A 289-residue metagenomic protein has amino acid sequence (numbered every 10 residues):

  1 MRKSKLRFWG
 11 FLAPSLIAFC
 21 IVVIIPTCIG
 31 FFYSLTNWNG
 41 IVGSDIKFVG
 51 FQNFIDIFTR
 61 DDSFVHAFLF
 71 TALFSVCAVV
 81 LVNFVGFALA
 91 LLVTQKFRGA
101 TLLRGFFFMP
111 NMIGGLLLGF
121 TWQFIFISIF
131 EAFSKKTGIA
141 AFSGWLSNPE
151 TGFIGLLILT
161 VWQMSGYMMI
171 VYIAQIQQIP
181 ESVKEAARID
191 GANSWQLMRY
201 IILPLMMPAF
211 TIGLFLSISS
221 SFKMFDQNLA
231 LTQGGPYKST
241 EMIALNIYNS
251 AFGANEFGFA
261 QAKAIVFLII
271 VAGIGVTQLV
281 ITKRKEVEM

Functional and structural regions predicted by a protein language model:
R2-M289: A structural signal for multi-pass alpha-helical bundles of membrane permease subunits that mediate small-molecule
